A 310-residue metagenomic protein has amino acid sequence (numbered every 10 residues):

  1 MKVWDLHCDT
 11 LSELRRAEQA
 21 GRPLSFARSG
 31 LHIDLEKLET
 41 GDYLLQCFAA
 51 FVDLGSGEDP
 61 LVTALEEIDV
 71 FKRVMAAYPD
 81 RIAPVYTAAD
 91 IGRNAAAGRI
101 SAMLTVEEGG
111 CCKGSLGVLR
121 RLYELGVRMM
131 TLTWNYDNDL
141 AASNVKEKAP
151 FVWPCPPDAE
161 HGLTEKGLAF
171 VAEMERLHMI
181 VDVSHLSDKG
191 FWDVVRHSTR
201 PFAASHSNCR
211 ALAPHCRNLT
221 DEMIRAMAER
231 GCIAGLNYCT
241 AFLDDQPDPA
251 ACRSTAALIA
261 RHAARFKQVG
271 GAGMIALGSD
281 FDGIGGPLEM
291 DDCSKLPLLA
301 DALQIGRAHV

Functional and structural regions predicted by a protein language model:
M1-P156, T199, P214-R307: N-terminal hydrophobic targeting/anchoring segments and the immediately downstream early-domain regions of hydrolases
C8-T10, H185-D188, C209, G283: Short, glycine/acidic-enriched loop or turn micro-motifs at the edges of active sites
V52, N208-C209: Acidic, glycine-rich active-site loops and adjacent beta-strand->loop/helix elements that engage anionic groups
C155-V195, P201-S205: Loop-centered beta-sheet repeat module
S184, S205-S207, N237, G278: Generic beta-strand/beta-sheet core signal
D188-K189, C209-A211, T240-L243: Short, catalytically relevant binding-site loops at active-site mouths
